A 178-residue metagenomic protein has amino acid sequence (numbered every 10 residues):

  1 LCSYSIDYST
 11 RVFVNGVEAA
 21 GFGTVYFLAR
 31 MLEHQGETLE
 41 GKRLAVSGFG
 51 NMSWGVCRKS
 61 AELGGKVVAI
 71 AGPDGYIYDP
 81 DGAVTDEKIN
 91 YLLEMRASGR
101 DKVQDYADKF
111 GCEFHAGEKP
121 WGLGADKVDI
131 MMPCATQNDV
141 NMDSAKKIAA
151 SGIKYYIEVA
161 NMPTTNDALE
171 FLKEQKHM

Functional and structural regions predicted by a protein language model:
S5-E18, F22-P120, A125: Glycine-rich phosphate/diphosphate-binding loop of Rossmann-like nucleotide-binding domains
M31, M52, M95, M131-M132 (+3 more regions): Detector for methionine-enriched segments
A45, I130-M132, I157: Structural motif
V68, D129, K154: Conserved acidic residues
D108-F110, M132-A135: Short, flexible loop segments at the rims of nucleotide/cofactor-binding pockets, characterized by
G124-I130, C134: Charge-patterned, long linear interaction tracts outside catalytic cores
A135-M178: Rossmann-fold NAD(P)-binding glycine/threonine-rich loop
